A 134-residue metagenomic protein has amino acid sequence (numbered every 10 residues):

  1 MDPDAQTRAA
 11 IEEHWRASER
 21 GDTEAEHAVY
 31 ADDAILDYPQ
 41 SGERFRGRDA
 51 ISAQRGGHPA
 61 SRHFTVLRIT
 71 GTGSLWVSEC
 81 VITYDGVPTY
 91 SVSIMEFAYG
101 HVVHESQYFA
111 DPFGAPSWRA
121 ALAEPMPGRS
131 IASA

Functional and structural regions predicted by a protein language model:
M1-D32, L122-A134: Short, low-complexity N-terminal intrinsically disordered segments enriched in polar/charged residues
M1-P3, S52-A134: A beta-strand edge to alpha-helix "cap/lid" segment located at domain peripheries
A5, R20-S74: A solvent-exposed, acidic/Ser-Thr-rich amphipathic alpha-helical stretch
A10, E26, A34, S41 (+3 more regions): A general marker of short, structured functional hotspots
H14, Y30, Y38, F45 (+2 more regions): Aromatic side chains
H14-A17, L36-D37, E79, T83: Alpha-helix C-capping/helix-to-loop hinge sites
